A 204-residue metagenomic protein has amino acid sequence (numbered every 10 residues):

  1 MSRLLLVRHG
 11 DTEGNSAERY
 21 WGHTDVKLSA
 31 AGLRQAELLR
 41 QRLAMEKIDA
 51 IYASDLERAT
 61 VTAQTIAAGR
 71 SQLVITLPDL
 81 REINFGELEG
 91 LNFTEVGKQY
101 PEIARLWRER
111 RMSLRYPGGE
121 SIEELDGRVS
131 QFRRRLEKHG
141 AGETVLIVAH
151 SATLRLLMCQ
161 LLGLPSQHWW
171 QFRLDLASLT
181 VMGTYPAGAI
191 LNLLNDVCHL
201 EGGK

Functional and structural regions predicted by a protein language model:
M1-S2, I75, F85-K98, K138-T144 (+1 more regions): Acidic, low-complexity terminal tails and accessory targeting/binding regions of phosphate-metabolizing enzymes
L4, R135, E143-S151: Generic beta-sheet signal
L5-I66, R115-S130: Loop-to-helix element that buttresses phosphate recognition and phosphoryl-transfer chemistry
G10, S151, V197: Active-site metal-binding loops of divalent metal-dependent hydrolases
E13, R58-T60, E82-N84, V145 (+1 more regions): Short, active-site-adjacent cap segments at secondary-structure transitions
A36, Y100, R111, V129-R133 (+2 more regions): Short amphipathic alpha-helical/adjacent loop interface patches that line ligand and macromolecule-binding sites
E37-R105: Phosphate-coordination/substrate-recognition cap region in phosphate-metabolizing enzymes
